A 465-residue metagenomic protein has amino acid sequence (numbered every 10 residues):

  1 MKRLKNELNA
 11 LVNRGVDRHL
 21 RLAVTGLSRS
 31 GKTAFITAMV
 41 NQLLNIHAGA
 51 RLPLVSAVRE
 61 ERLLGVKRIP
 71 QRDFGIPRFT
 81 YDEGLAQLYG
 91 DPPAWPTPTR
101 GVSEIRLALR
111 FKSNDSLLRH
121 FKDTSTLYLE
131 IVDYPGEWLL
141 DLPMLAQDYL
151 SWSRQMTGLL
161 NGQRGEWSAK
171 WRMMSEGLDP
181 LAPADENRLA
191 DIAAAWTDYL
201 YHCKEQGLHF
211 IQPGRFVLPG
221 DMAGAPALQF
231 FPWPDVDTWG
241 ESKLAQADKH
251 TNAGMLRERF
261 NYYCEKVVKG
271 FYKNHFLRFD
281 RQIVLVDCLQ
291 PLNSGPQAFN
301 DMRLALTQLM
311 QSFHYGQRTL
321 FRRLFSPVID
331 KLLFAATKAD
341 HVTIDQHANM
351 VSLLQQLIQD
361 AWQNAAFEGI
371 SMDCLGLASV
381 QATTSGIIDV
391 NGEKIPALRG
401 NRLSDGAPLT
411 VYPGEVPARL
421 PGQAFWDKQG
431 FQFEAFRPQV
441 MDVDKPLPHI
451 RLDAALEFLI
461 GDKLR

Functional and structural regions predicted by a protein language model:
E7-L11, V16, Q42-V328, T343 (+3 more regions): Switch- and interface-adjacent substructures of P-loop NTPase systems
L22-V40: Glycine-rich phosphate-binding P-loop
A23-T25, I283-D287, L333-K338: Conserved beta-strand segments of the P-loop GTPase G domain that flank and frequently precede/overlap
M39-N45, M144-Y149, F299, A348-L354 (+1 more regions): Short secondary-structure boundary/capping segments
A335-V342, L375-G386: Short, conserved secondary-structure transition motifs
H341-A366: GTPase G-domain guanine-specificity segment
W362, A366, I370-A378: Extended oligomerization regions of viral-like shell subunits
G369-M372, T384-S404: Long, charge-rich C-terminal accessory regions
